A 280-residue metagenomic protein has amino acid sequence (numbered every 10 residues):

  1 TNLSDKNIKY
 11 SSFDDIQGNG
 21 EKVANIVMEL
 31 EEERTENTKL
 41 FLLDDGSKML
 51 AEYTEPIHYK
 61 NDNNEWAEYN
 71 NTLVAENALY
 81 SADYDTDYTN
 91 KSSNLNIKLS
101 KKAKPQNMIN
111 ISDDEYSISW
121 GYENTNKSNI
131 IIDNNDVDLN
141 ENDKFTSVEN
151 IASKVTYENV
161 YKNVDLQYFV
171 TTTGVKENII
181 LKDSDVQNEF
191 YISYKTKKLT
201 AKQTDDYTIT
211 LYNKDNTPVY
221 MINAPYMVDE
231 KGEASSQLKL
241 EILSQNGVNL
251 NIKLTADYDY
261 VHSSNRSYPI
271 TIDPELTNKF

Functional and structural regions predicted by a protein language model:
T1-F280: Residues that cap or anchor secondary-structure elements
